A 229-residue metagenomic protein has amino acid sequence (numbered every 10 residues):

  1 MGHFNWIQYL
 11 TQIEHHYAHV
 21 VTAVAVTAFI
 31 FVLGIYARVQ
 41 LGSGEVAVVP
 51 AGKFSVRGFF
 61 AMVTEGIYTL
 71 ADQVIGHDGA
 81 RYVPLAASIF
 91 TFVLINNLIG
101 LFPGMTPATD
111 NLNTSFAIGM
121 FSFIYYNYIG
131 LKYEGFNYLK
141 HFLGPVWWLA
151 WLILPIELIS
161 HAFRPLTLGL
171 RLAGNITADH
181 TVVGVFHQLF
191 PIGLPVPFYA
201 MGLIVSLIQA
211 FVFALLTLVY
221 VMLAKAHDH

Functional and structural regions predicted by a protein language model:
M1-H229: Selective transmembrane helix interface/packing segments
